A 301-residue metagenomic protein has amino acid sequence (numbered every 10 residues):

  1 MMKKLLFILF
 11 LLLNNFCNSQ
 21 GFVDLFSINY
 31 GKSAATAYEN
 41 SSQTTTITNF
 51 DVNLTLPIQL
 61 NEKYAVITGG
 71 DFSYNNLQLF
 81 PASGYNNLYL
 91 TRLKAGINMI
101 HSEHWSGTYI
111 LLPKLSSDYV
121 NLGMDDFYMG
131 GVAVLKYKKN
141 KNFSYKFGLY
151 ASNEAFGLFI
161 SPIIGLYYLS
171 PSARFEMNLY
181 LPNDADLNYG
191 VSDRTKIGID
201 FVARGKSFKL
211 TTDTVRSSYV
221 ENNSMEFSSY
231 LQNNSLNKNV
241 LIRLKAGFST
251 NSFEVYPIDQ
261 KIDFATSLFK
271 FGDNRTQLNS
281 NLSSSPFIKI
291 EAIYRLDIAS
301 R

Functional and structural regions predicted by a protein language model:
S19-L79, R295-D297: Short glycine/proline- and aromatic-enriched beta-strand/turn motifs that initiate or cap beta-hairpins
F26-Y30, V66-G70, Y109-L111, Y145-F147 (+4 more regions): Membrane-embedded beta-strand positions of outer-membrane beta-barrel proteins
Y30-T36, G70-Q78, P113-Y119, A151-A155 (+5 more regions): Transmembrane beta-strands of outer-membrane beta-barrel pores
T44-F50, Y85-T91, G123-M129, L158-P162 (+3 more regions): Residues that define the transmembrane beta-barrel architecture of outer-membrane proteins
L56-I58, I97-M99, Y137, Y168-S170 (+4 more regions): Residue-level signature of outer-membrane beta-barrel architecture
P57, F72-S83, Y180-I262, N274-I288: Outer-membrane beta-barrel translocator/channel fold
L60-V66, H104-G107, N142-F147, A173-E176 (+3 more regions): Repeated loop/turn-to-beta-strand initiation elements of outer-membrane beta-barrel proteins
I163-Y167, L231, L282-R301: Outer-membrane beta-barrel "beta-signal"
